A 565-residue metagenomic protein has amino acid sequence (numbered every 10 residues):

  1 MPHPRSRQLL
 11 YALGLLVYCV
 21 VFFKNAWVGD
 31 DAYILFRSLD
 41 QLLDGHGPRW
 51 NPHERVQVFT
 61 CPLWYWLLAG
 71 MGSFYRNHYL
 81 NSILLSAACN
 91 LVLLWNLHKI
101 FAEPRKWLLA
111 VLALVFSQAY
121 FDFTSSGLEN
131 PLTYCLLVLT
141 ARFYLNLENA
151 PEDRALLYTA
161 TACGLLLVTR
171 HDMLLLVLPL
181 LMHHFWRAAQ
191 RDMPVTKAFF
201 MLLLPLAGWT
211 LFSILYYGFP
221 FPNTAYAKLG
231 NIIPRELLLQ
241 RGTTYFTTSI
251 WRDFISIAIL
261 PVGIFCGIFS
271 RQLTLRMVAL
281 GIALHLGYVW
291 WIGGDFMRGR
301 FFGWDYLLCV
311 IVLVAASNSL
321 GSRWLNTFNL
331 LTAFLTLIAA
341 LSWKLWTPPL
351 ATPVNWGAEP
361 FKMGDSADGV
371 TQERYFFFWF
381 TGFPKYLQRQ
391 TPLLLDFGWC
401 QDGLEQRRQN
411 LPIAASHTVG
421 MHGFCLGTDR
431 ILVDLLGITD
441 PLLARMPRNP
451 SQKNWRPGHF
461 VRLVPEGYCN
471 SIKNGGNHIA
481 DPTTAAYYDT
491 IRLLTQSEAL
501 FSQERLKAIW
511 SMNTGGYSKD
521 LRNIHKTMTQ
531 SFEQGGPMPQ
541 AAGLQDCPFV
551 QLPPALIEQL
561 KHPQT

Functional and structural regions predicted by a protein language model:
M1-T565: Membrane-proximal envelope and lipid/glycan-remodeling enzymes
